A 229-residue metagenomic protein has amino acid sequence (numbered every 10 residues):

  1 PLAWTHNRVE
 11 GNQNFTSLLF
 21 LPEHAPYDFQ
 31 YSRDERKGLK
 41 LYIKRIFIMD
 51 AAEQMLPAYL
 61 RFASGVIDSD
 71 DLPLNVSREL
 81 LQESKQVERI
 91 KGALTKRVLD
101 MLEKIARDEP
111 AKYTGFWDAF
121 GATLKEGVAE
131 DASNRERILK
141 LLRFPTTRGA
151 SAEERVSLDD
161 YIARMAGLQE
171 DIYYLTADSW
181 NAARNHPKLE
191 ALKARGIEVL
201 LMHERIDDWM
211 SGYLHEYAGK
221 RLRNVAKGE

Functional and structural regions predicted by a protein language model:
P1-E229: Conserved GHKL (Bergerat-fold) ATPase module
